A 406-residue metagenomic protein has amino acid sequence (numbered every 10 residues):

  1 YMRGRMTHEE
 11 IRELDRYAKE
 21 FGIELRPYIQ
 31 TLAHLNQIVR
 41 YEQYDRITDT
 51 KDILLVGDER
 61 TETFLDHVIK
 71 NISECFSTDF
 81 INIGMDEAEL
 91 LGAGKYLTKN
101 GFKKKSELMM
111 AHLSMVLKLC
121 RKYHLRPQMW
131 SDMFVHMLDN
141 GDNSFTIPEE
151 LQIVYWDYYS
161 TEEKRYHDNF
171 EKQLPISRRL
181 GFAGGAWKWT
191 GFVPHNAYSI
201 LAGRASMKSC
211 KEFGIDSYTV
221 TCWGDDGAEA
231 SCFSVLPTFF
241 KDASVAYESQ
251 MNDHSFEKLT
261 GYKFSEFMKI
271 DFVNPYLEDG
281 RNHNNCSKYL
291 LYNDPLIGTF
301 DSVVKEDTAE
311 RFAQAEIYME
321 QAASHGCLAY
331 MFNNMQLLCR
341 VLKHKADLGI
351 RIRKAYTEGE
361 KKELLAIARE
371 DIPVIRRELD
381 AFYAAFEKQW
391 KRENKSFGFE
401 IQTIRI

Functional and structural regions predicted by a protein language model:
Y1-E10, D45-E59, K95-E107, L151-V154: Glycine-rich tight-turn/loop motif centered on a GG-T
Y1-E10, N36, Q43-D45, G181-G185 (+1 more regions): Aromatic-lined carbohydrate-binding/catalytic grooves of carbohydrate-active enzymes
E9, E13-R16, G22, E62-E74 (+2 more regions): Substrate-binding groove of N-acetylhexosamine-processing glycoside hydrolases
K19, I29-D45: Substrate-binding cleft and catalytic face of glycoside hydrolase catalytic domains, especially the flexible beta-alpha
I29-N36, G84-A88, D132-F134, C222-D225: Short, solvent-exposed turn/loop segments enriched in Gly/Ser/Thr/Pro and often Arg
T31-L32, I47-D52, V56-G101: Active-site groove signature of glycoside hydrolases
A33-V39, L91-A93, D225-V235: Flexible glycine/acidic-rich beta-alpha junction loops that bind and position SAM and/or redox cofactors in anaerobic
